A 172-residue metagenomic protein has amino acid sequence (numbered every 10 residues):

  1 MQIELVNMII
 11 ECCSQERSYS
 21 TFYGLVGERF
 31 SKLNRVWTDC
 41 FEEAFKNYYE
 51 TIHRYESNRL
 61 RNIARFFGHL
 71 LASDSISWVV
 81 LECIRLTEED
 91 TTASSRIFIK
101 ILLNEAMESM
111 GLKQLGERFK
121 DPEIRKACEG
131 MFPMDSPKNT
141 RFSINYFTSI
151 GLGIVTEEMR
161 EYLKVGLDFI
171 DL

Functional and structural regions predicted by a protein language model:
M1-L172: Eukaryotic alpha-helical solenoid repeat scaffolds
